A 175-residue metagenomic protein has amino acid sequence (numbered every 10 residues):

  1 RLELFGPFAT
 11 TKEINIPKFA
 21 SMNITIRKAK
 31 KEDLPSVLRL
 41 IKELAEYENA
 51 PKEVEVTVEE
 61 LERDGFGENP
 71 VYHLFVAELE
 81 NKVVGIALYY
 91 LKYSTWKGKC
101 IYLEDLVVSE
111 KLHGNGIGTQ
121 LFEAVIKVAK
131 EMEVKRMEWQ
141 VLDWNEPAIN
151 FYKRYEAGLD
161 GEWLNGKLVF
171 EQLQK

Functional and structural regions predicted by a protein language model:
T25-V37: A short beta-loop-alpha structural element at the N-terminal edge of CoA-dependent acyl/N-acetyltransferase catalytic
L38-R63: Conserved GNAT-fold acetyl-CoA-binding loop/helix
G65-V76: A short helix-loop-beta-strand connector motif used in the catalytic cores of GNAT acetyltransferases and, in some
V76, K82-Y90: Conserved beta-strand in the GNAT
G114-K127, R154: Conserved acetyl-CoA-binding loop-helix of GNAT-fold acetyltransferases
T119, D143-E162: Conserved active-site alpha-helix within GNAT-family acetyltransferase domains
K130-Q140: Conserved GNAT acetyl-CoA-binding A-motif
W139-A148, K167-F170: Conserved beta-strand-loop-alpha-helix junction that forms the acyl-donor binding cleft
